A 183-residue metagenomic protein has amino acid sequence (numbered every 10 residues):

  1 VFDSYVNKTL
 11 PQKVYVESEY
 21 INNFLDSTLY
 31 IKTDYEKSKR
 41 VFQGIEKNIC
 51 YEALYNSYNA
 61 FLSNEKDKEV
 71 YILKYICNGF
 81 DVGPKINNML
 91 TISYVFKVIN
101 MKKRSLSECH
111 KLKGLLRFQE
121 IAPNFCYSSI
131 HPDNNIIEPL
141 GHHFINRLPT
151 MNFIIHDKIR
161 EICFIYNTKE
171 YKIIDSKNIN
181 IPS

Functional and structural regions predicted by a protein language model:
V1-E36: N-terminal ordered "arm"
Y15-S18, I31-S183: Extended, charged helical/alpha-beta scaffold domains that provide interaction surfaces
